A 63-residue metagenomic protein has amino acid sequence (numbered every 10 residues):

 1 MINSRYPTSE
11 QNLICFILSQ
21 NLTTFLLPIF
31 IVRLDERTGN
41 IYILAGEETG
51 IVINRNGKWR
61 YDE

Functional and structural regions predicted by a protein language model:
M1-I41, G50-E63: Cysteine-centric segments in proteins
G46-E48: Glycine-centered tight beta-turn/hairpin loop motif at sheet-sheet or coil-to-beta transitions
